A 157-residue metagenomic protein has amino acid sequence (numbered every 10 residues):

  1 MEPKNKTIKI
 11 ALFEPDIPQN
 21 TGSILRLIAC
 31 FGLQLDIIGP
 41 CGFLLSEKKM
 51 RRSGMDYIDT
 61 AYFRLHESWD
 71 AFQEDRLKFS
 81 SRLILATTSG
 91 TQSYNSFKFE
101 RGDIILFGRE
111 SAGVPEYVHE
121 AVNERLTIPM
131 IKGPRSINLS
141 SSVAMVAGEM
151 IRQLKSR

Functional and structural regions predicted by a protein language model:
M1-R157: Post-transcriptional modification and biogenesis factors for structured RNAs of the translation apparatus
